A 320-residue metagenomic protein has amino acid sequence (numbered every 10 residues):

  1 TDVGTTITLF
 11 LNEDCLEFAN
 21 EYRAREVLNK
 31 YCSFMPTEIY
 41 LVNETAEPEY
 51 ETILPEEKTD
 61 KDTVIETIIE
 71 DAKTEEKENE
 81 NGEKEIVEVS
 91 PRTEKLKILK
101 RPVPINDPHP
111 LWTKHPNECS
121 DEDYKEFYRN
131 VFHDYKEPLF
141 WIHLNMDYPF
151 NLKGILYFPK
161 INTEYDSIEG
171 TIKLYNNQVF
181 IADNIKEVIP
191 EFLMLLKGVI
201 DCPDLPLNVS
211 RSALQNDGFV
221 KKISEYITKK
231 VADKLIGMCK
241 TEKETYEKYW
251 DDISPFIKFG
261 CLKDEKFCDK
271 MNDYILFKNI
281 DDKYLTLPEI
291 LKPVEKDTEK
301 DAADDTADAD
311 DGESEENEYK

Functional and structural regions predicted by a protein language model:
T1-K320: Conserved GHKL (Bergerat-fold) ATPase module
